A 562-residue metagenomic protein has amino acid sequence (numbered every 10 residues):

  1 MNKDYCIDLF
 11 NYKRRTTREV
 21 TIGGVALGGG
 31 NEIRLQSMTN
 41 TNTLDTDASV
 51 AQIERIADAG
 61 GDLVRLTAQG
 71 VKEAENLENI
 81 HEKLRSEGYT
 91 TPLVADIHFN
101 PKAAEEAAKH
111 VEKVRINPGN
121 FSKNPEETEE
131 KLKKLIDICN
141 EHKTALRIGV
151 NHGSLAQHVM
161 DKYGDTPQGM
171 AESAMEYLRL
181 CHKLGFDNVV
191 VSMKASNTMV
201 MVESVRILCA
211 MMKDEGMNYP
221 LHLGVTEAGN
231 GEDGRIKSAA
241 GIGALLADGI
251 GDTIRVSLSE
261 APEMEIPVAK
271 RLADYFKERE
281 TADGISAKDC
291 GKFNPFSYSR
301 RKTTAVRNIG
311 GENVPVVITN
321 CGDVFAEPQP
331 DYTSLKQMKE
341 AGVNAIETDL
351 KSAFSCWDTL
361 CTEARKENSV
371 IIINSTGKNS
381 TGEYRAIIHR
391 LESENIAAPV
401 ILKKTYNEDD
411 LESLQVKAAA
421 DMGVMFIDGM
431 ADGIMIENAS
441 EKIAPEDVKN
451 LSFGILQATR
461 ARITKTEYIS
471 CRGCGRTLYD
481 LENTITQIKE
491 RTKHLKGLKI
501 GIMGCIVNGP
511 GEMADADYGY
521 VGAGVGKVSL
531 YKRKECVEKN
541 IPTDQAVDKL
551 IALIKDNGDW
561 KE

Functional and structural regions predicted by a protein language model:
N2-Q36, N140, E278-F325, E490: N-terminal amphipathic alpha-helix/helix-capping segment at the start of soluble metabolic enzymes
G30-A48, T67, T91-F99, V159-A171 (+4 more regions): Active-site mouth loops of central-metabolism enzymes
S37-N40, D58-L84, P118-E126, V189-T198 (+1 more regions): Glycine-rich, proline-tolerant flexible connector loops at the mouths of alpha/beta enzymes
D62-L63, V111-P125, A247-E263, M430-K442 (+1 more regions): Glycine-rich phosphate-binding active-site loops on the catalytic face of alpha/beta enzymes
A68-H110, V324-E327: N-terminal active-site wall of soluble small-molecule enzyme domains
E73-A95, K134-K143, L208-M217, I488: Alpha-helix-loop-beta-strand connector modules within alpha/beta enzyme cores
T91-V94, H98-R147: Hydrophobic or amphipathic alpha-helical targeting/insertion segments
N151, H158-R301, W357-L495, K499-I502: Catalytic alpha/beta core domains of metabolic enzymes, predominantly
